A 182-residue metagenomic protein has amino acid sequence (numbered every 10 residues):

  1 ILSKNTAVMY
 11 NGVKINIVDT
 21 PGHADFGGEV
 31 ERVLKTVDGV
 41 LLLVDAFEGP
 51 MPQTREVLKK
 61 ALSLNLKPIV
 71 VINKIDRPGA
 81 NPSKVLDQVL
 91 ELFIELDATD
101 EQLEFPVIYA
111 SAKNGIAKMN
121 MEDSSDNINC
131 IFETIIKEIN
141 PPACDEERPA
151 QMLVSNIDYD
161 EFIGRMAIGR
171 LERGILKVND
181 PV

Functional and structural regions predicted by a protein language model:
I1-N11: Switch I (effector-binding) loop of TRAFAC-class P-loop GTPase G-domains
A7, E29-R32, T36, Q53-K60 (+2 more regions): Alpha-helical scaffold elements adjacent to nucleotide-binding pockets in ATP/GTP-utilizing enzyme cores
N11-V13, L103-E104: A short helix-to-beta-strand connector/capping loop
V13-I15, T20-F26, L34-K84: Conserved Switch II/interswitch segment of TRAFAC-class P-loop GTPases
L62, N73, L92-A98: Gly/lys/ser-thr-rich phosphate-binding loops in alpha/beta enzymes that coordinate phosphoanhydride or phosphate groups
I94-V182: Conserved catalytic-core segments of large NTP-driven translation/proteostasis enzymes
